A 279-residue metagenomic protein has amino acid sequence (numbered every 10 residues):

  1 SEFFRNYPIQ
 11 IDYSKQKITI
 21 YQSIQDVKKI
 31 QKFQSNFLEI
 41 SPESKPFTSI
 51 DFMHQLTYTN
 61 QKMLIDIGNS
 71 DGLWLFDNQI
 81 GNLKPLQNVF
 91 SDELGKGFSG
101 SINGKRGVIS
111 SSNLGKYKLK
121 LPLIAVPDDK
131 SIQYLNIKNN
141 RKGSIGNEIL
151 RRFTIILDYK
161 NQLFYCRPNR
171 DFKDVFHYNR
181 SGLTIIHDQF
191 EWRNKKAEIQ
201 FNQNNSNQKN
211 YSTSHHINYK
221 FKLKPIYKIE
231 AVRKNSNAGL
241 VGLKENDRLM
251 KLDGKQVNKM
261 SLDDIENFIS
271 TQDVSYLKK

Functional and structural regions predicted by a protein language model:
S1-K279: Pepsin/retropepsin-fold aspartyl endopeptidases
